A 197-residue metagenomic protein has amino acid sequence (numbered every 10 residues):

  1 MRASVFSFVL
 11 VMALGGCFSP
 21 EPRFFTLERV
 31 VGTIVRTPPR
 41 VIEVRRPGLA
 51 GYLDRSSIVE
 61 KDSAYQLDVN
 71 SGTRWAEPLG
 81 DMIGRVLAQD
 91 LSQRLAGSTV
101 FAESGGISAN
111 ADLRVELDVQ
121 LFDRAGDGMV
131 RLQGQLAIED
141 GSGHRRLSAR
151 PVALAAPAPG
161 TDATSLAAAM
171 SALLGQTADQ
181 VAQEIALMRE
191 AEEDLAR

Functional and structural regions predicted by a protein language model:
M1-G15: Sec-dependent bacterial lipoprotein signal peptides
C17-G80, M188-R197: A structural "domain/chain start" motif
F18-R36, R94-G143: Surface-exposed short loop/turn segments
V41-R46, V59, R114-D118, R131-A137 (+1 more regions): Soluble periplasmic/extracytoplasmic beta-strand elements of cell-envelope proteins
L67-R74, S142-Q180: Short secondary-structure boundary motifs at beta->alpha junctions and helix caps
G80, G84-A88, S92, S171-L174 (+2 more regions): Extracytoplasmic/secreted envelope proteins and their assembly/folding machinery, especially bacterial periplasmic
L95-F101, Q183-R197: Surface-exposed helix-capping loop/turn segments at secondary-structure junctions
